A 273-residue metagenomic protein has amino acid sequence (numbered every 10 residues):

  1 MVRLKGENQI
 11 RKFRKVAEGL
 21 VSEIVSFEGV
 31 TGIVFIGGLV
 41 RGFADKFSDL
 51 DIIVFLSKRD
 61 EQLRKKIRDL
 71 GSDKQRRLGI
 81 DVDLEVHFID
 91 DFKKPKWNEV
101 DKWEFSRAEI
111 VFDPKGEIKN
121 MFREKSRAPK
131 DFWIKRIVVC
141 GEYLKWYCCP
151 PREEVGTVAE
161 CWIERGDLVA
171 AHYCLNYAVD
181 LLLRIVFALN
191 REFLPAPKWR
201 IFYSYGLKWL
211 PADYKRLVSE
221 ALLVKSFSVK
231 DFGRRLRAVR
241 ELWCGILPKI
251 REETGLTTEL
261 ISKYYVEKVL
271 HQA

Functional and structural regions predicted by a protein language model:
M1-I33: Helical scaffold of the NTase/Pol beta-like nucleotidyltransferase catalytic core
V2-K15, L70-G166, Y265-A273: Conserved NTP/Mg2+-binding pocket subregion across the NTase superfamily
R11, F132-A273: Conserved nucleotidyltransferase catalytic core and NTase-mimicking acidic/glycine-rich helix/loop elements in nucleic
L20-I24, G71-K74, I246, I250: Hydrophobic, Leu/Ile/Phe/Ala-enriched alpha-helical segments that form helix-helix packing faces
V34-H87: Catalytic metal-binding acidic patch
V40-R41, I89-D91, F193-L194: Short, solvent-exposed loop/turn segments at secondary-structure junctions
D45-F47, P95-N98, K198-R200: Short aromatic-enriched loop/helix-cap "lid" or pocket-rim segments at secondary-structure transitions that line
